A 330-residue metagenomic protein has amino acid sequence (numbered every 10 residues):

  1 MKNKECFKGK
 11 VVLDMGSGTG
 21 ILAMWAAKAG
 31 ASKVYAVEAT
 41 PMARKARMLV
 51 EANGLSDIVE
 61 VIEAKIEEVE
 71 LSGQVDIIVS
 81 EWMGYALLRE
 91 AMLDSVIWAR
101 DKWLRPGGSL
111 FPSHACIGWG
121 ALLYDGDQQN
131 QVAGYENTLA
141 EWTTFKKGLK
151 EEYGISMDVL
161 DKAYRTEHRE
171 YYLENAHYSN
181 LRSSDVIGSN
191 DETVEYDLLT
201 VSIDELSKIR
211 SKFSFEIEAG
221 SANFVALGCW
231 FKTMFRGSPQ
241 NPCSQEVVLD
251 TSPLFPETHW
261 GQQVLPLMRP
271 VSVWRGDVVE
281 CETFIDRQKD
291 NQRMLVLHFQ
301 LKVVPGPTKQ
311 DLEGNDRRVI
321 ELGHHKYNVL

Functional and structural regions predicted by a protein language model:
M1-M15, T19-F284, Q288-L330: Class I SAM-binding transferase module
